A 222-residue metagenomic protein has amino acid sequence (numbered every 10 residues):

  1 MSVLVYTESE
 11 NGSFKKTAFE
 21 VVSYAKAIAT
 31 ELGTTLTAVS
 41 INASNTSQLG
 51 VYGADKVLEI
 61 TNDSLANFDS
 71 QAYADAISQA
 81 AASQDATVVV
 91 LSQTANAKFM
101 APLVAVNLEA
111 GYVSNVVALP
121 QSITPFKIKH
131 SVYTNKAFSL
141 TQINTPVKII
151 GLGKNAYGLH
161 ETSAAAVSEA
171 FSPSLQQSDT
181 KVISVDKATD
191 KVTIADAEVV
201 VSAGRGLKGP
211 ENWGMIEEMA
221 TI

Functional and structural regions predicted by a protein language model:
M1-I222: N-terminal glycine-rich FAD/FM-binding segment characteristic of electron-transfer flavoproteins
